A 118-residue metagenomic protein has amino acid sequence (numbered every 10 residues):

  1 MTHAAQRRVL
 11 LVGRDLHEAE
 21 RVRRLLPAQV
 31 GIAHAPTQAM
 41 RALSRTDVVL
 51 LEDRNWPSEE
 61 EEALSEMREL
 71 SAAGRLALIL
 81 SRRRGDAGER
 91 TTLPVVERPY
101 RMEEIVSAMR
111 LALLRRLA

Functional and structural regions predicted by a protein language model:
M1-Q29, Q38, S44-V48, R101-A118: Non-catalytic signal-transmission and effector/linker regions of two-component phosphorelay proteins
V9-G13, G31-A33, L51, R75-R82: Short, hydrophobic beta-strand segments that form beta-sheet elements in well-ordered domains
A19, T37, T46-A73, R82-R84: Conserved phosphotransfer microenvironments
R23-R24, E61-L64, E89-T91, S107: Short amphipathic alpha-helical segments
A28, G74-R75, L93: A structural micro-motif
A33-A35, V96-R98: Short acidic-hydrophobic, aromatic-tinged amphipathic segments that line or gate anion-handling sites
P57-S58, T91, P99-M102: Extended, well-folded catalytic/binding cores that form a central cleft or groove in large enzyme and scaffold domains
E62, L80-V96: Alpha4 helix (beta4-alpha4-beta5 surface) of REC/receiver domains from two-component response regulators
